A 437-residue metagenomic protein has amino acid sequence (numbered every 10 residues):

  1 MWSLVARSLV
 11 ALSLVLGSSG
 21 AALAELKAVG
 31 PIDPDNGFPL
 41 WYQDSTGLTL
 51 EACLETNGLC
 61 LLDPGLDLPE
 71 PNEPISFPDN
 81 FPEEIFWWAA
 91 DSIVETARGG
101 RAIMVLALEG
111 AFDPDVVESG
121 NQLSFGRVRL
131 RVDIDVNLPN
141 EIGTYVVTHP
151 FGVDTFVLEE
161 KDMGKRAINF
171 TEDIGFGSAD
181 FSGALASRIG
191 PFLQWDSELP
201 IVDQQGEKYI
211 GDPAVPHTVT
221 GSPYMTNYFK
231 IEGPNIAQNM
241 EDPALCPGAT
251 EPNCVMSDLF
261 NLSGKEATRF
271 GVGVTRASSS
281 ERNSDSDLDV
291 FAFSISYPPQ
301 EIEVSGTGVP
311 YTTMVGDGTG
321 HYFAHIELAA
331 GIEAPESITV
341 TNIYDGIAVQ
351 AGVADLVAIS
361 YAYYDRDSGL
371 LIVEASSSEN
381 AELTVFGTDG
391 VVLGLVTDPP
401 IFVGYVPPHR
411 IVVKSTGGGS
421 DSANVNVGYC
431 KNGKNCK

Functional and structural regions predicted by a protein language model:
M1-L9: Bacterial N-terminal signal peptides that target proteins for export
S8-G17: Bacterial N-terminal signal peptides
S19-A24: Sec/Tat signal peptide C-region and signal peptidase I cleavage site
G100-L130, C254-S296, A348-L371, K434-C436: Extracellular ectodomain segments of secreted/surface proteins
Q122-V128, M163-A214, G308-A329, V392-F402: Aromatic sugar-binding surface patches on proteins that engage polysaccharides or sugar-phosphate polymers
N137-I142, F293-E303, T307-G308, S376-E382: Short proline/glycine-enriched turn/loop motifs at strand-loop junctions of beta-rich domains
N137-P139, S222, H325-P335, F402-R410: Surface-exposed, short loops/turns at beta-strand junctions within beta-sandwich domains
F156, G206, I210-H217, N235-G273 (+3 more regions): Edge beta-strands of extracellular beta-sandwich domains
